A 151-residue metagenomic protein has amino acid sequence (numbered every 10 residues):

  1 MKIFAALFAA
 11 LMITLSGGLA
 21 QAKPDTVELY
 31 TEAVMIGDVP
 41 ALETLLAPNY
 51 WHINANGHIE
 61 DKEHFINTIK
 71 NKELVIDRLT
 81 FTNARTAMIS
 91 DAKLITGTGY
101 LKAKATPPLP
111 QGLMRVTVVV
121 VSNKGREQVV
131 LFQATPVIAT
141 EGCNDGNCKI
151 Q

Functional and structural regions predicted by a protein language model:
A5-S16: Bacterial N-terminal signal peptides
Q21-E43, W51-Q151: A beta-strand edge to alpha-helix "cap/lid" segment located at domain peripheries
